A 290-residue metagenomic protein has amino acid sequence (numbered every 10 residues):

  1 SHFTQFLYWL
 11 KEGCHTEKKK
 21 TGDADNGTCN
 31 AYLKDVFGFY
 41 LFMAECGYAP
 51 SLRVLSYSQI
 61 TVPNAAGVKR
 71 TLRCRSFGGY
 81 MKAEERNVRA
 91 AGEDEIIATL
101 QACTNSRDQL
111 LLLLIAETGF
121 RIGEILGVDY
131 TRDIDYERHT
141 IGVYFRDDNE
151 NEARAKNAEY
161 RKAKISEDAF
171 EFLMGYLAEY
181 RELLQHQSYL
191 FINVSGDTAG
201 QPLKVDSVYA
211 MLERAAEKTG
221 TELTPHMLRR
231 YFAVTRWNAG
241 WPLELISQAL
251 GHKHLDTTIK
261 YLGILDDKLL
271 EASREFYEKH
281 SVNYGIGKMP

Functional and structural regions predicted by a protein language model:
S1-K69, A98: N-terminal core-binding DNA-recognition domain of tyrosine recombinases/integrases
E45-P50, I115-H139: Short, charged phosphate-coordinating catalytic segments
R89-I122: Basic, Lys/Arg- and aromatic-enriched nucleic-acid-binding interface segment
G127-E171: Conserved tyrosine-mediated DNA breakage-rejoining catalytic core shared by Y-recombinases
S166-G220: Active-site/catalytic core of tyrosine-dependent DNA strand-transfer enzymes
Y209-Q248: Short, basic (Lys/Arg/His-rich) helix/loop patches that form interaction surfaces in the mid-to-C-terminal regions
L250, H254-E275: Catalytic-site neighborhood detector that most strongly recognizes the C-terminal catalytic loop/helix of tyrosine
Y277-P290: C-terminal secondary-structure termini that scaffold catalytic or DNA-interacting sites
